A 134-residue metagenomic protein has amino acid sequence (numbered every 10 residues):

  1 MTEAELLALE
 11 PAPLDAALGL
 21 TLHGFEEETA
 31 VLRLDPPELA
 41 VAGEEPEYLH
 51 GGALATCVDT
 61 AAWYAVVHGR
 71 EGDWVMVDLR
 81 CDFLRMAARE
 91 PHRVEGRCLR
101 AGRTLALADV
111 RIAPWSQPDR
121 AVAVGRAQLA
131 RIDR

Functional and structural regions predicted by a protein language model:
M1-A16: Extreme N-terminal tail/first-helix region
A17, E27-V31, D78, P91-R93 (+2 more regions): Intrinsic-disorder/low-complexity, polar/charged segments enriched in Ser/Thr/Lys/Arg/Asp/Glu/Gln
G19-Y48: Catalytic strand-loop segment that frames the active site of acyl-thioester-processing enzymes
L49-D73: Active-site helix/loop of acyl-thioester processing domains in fatty-acid/polyketide metabolism, spanning hotdog-fold
R70, A87-R89, R93-R134: HotDog/MaoC-like acyl-thioester-processing domains
